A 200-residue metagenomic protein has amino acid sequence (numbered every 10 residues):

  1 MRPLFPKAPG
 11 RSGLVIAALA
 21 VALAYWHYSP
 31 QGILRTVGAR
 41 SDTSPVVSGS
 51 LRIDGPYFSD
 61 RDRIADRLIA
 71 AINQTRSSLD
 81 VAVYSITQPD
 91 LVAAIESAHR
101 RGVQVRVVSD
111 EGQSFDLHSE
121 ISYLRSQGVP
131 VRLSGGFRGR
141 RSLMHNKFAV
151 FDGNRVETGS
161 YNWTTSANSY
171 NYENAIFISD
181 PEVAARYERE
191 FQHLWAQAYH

Functional and structural regions predicted by a protein language model:
M1-A17: N-terminal Sec-pathway targeting helices
P6-K7, Q88, D180: Polar helix-capping/helix-linker motif
A18-A22, W26: An acidic, glycine-rich, mixed-charge low-complexity segment common to nucleic-acid enzymes
Y25-Q74, V92-H200: HKD-type phospholipase D/PLD-like phosphodiesterase module
A82-T87: Short, glycine-rich nucleotide/cofactor-binding loops
